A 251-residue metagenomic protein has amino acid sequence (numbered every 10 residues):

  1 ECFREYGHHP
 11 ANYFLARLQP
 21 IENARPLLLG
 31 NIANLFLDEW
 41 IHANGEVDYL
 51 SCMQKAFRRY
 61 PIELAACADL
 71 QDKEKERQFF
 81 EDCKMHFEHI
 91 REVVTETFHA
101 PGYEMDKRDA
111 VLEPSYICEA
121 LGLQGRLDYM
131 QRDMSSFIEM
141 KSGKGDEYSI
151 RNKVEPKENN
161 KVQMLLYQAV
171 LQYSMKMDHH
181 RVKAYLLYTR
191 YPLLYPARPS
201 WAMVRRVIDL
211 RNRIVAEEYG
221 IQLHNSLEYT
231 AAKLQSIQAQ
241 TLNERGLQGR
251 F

Functional and structural regions predicted by a protein language model:
E1, H8, L35-E46, A120-L127 (+4 more regions): Accessory terminal regions of nucleic-acid processing enzymes
C2-E63: Charged, often low-complexity linker/regulatory segments
A16-L27, L70, E74-E81, M85 (+1 more regions): Generic amphipathic alpha-helical segments used as scaffolds and interaction surfaces in large, multi-domain proteins
R25, L29, A33, H86 (+1 more regions): Hydrophobic (often cysteine-bearing) scaffold residues that line and stabilize catalytic clefts of nucleotide/cofactor
F36-L112: A non-catalytic, helix-rich entry segment at domain boundaries
K75, F79-D82, H86, P199-A202 (+2 more regions): Non-membrane alpha-helical secondary structure
M105-E218: Mg2+/Mn2+-dependent nuclease catalytic core
